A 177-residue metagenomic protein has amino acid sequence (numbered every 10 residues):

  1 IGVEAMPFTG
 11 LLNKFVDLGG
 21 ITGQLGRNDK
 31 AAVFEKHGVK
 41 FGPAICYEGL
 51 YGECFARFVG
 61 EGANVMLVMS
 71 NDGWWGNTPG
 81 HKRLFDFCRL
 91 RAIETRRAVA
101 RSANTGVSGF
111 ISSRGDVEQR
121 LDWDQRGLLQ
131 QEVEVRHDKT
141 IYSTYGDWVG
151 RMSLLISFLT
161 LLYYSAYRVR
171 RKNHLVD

Functional and structural regions predicted by a protein language model:
I1-W148: Soluble catalytic domains of enzymes that build or remodel membrane lipids, polysaccharides, and related
T144-V169: Selective detector of the "anchor" transmembrane alpha-helix that sits immediately C-terminal
K172-D177: Cytoplasmic C-terminal tails of single-pass
